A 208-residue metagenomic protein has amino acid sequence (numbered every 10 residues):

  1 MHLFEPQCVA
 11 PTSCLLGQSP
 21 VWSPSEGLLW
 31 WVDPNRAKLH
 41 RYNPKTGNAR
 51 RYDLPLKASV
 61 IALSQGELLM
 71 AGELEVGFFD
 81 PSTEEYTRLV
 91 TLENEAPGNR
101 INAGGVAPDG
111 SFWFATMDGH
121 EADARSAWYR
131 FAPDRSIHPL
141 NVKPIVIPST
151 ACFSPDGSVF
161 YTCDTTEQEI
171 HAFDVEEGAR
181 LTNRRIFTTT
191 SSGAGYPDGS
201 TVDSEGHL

Functional and structural regions predicted by a protein language model:
E5-P11, G47-D53, T87-N94, S136-V142 (+1 more regions): A short beta-strand motif characteristic of beta-propeller blades
T12-E26, P55-A71, E95-S111, V142-V159 (+1 more regions): Beta-rich, blade/repeat-based domains predominating in secreted/periplasmic proteins but also intracellular
S23-P24, L29-N35, L69-L74, F112-A122 (+2 more regions): Conserved beta-strand positions in repeat-built beta-propeller and related beta-rich domains
L28-D53, E73-F78: Beta-propeller domains
K38-H40, E75-G77, S126-Y129, E169-H171: A short loop-to-beta-strand structural motif that recurs across blades of beta-propeller domains
P44, S64-E67, P81-S82, Y129-S136: Flexible "stalk/tail and boundary" regions
Y86-N141: Hydrophobic alpha-helical segments and helix pairs
F173-R180: Short loop/turn segments immediately following beta-strands, especially the blade-tip and inter-blade linker loops
